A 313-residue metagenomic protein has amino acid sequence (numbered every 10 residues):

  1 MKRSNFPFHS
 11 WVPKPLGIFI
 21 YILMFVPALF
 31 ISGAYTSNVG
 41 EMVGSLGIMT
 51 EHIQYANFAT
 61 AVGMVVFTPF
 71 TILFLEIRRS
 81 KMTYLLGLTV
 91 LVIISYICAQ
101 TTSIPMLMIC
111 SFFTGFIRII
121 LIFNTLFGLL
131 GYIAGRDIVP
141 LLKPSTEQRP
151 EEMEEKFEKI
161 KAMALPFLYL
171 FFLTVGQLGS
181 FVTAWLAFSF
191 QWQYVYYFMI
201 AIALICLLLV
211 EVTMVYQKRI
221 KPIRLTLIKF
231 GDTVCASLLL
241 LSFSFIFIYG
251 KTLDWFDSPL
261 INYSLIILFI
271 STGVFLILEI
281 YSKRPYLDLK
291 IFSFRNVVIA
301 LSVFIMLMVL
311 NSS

Functional and structural regions predicted by a protein language model:
W11-I72, M106, L121-I122, L126: Extracytoplasmic
P15-I31, T36-S37, V90, I94 (+1 more regions): 12-transmembrane solute porter fold
V26, V62, Y96-I97, F112 (+3 more regions): Hydrophobic residues within the alpha-helical transmembrane core of Major Facilitator Superfamily
P27-I31, I97, T101, F113 (+3 more regions): Residue-level hotspots within pore-lining transmembrane alpha-helices of multi-pass secondary transporters
T36-E51, K251-D257, K290-S293, S313: Short amphipathic helix-loop junctions that connect adjacent transmembrane helices in Major Facilitator Superfamily/SLC
G47-Q54, A162, P166, S258-S264: Small-residue hotspots at the loop-to-helix junctions and early N-terminal turns of transmembrane alpha-helices
R78-I228: Helix-loop-helix hairpins in multi-pass membrane proteins, especially solute transporters
F172, F188-S302: Hydrophobic transmembrane-helix bundles of small-molecule transporters
